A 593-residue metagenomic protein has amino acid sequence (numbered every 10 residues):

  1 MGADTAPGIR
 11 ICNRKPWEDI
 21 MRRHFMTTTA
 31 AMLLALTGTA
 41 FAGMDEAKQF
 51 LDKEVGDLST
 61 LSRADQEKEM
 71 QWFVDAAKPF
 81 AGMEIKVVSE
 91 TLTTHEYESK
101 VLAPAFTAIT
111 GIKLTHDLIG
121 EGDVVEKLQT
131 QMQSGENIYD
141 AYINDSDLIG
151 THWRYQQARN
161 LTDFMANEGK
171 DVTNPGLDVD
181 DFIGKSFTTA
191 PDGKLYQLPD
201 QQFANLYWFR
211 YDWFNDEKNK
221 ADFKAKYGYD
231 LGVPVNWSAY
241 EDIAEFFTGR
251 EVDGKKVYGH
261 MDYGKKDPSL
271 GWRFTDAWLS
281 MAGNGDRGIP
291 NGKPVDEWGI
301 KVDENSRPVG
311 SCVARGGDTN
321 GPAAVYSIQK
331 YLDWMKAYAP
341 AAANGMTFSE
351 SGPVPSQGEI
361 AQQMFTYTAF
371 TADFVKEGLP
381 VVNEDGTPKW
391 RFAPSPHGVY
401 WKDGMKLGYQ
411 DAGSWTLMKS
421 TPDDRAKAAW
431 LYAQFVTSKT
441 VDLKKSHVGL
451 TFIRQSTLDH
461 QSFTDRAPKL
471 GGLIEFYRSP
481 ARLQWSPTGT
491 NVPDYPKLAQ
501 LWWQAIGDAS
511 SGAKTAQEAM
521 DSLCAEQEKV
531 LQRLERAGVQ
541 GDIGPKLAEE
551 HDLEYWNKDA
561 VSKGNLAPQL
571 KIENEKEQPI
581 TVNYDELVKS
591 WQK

Functional and structural regions predicted by a protein language model:
M1-E84, R536-K593: Short, low-complexity disordered leader/linker segments with a strong preference for bacterial N-terminal type II
M44-P79, S146-L206, K389-P394, L566-W591: Hinge/lid segment of periplasmic solute-binding proteins
E69-A76, T93-K113, W208, D212 (+1 more regions): Short, polar/charged alpha-helical segment
M70-W72, E84, T387-H397, H447-S510 (+3 more regions): Long, aromatic- and glycine/proline-rich binding clefts that accommodate carbohydrate-like moieties
P104-D181, E217-K218, D222-K224, V354 (+2 more regions): Extracytoplasmic "Venus flytrap"/periplasmic binding protein-like
S146-A158, T162-A166, F182-Y229, E241 (+3 more regions): Periplasmic solute-binding protein
T189, K336-A341, I360, G378-L458 (+3 more regions): Extracytoplasmic/periplasmic substrate-recognition and gating elements
A239-E245, A282-G345, S395: Glycine-centered hinge/linker elements that transmit conformational signals in sensory and ligand-binding systems
